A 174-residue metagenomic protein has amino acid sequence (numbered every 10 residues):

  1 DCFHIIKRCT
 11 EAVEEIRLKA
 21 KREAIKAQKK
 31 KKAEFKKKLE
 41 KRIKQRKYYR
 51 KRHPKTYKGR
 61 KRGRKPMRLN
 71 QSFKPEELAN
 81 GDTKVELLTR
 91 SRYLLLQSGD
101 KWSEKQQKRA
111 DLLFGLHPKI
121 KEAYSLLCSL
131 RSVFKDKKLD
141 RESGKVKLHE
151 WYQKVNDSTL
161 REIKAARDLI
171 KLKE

Functional and structural regions predicted by a protein language model:
D1-E34: Conserved beta-strand -> loop -> alpha-helix junction used to position metal-binding or nucleic-acid-contacting
K7, K26-E174: Acidic/histidine-rich catalytic cores and adjacent linkers of DNA breakage/strand-transfer/modification proteins
